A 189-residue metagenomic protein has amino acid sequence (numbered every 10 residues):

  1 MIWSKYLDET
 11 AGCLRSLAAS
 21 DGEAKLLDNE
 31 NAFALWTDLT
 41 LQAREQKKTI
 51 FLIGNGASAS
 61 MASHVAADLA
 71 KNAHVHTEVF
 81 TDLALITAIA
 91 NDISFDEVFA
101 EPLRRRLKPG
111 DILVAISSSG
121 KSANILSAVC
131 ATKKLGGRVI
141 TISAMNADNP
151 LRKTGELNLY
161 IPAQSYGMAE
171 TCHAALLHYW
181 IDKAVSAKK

Functional and structural regions predicted by a protein language model:
M1-K189: Conserved N-terminal alpha-helical segment that immediately precedes and caps sugar-phosphate-binding
